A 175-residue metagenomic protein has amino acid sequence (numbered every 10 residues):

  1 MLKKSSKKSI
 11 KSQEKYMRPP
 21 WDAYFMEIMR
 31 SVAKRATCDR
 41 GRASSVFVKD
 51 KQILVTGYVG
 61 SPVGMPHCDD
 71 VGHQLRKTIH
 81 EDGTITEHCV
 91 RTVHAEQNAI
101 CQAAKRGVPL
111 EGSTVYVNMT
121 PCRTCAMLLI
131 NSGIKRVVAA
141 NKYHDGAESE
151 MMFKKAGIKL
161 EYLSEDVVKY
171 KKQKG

Functional and structural regions predicted by a protein language model:
M1-G175: Zinc-dependent deaminase catalytic domain
